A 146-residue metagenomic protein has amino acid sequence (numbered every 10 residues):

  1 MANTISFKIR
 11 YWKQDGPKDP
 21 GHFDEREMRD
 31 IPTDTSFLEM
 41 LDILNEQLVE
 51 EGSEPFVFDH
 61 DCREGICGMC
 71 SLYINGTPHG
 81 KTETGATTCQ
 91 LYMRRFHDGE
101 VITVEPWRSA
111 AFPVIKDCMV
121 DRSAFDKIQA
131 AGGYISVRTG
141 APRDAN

Functional and structural regions predicted by a protein language model:
M1-N146: Signature of N-terminal electron-transfer/Fe-S-associated modules in redox systems
